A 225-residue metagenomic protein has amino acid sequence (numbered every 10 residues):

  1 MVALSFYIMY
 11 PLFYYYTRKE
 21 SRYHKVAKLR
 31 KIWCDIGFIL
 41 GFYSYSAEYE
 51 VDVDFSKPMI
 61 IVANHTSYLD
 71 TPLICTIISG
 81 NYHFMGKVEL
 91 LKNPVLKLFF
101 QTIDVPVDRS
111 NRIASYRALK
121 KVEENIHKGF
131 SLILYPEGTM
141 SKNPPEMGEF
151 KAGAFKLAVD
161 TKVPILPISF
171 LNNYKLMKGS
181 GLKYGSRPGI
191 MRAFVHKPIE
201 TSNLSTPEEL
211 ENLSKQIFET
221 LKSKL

Functional and structural regions predicted by a protein language model:
M1-R18, H24-K28, V51-D54, E124 (+1 more regions): Membrane-interfacial terminal anchoring regions of lipid-handling membrane enzymes
Y10-E20, H24-K28, L40, F55-R112: Catalytic core of membrane glycerolipid acyltransferases/transacylases, capturing the structured, soluble-facing
D35-M59: A short, well-structured juxtamembrane/interface segment
L40-E48, S115-Y116, K175-K178: Short gly/ser/thr-rich secondary-structure transition/capping motifs
A47, I61, F84, L134 (+1 more regions): Generic preference for hydrophobic
A47, V105-D108, T201: Short acidic-hydrophobic, aromatic-tinged amphipathic segments that line or gate anion-handling sites
V105-N125: A membrane-cytosol interface segment of integral membrane proteins
A118-L225: Non-catalytic C-terminal accessory region of glycerolipid acyltransferases and related lyso-lipid remodeling enzymes
